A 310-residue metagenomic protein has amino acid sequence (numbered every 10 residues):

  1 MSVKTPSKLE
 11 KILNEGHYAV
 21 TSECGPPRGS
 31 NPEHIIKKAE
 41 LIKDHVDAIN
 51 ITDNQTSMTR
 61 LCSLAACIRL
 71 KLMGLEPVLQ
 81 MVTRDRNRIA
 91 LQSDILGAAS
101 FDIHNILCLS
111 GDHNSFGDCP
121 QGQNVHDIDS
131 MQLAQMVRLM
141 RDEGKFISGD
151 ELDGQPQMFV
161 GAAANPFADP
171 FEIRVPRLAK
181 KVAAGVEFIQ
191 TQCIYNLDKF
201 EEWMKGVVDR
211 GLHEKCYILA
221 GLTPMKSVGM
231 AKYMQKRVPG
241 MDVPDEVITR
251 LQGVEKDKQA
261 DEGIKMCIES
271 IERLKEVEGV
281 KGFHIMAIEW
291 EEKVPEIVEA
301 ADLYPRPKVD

Functional and structural regions predicted by a protein language model:
M1-G25, G29, K37, K145-Q157 (+1 more regions): N-terminal amphipathic alpha-helix/helix-capping segment at the start of soluble metabolic enzymes
V3, S7-E10, N31-E33, S57-R69 (+6 more regions): Active-site-adjacent beta->alpha loops and helix N-cap segments on the catalytic face of soluble alpha/beta enzymes
A19-H34, Q55, P77-I89, M158-I173 (+1 more regions): Active-site mouth loops of central-metabolism enzymes
E23, I49, A98, K181 (+3 more regions): Conserved, mostly hydrophobic/aromatic
G29-I42, C62-S63, I89-I95, P170-K180 (+1 more regions): Short, acidic/polar
I49-T59, M81-V82, C108, E187-N196 (+1 more regions): Catalytic beta/alpha-barrel core
R86-A99, E172-V182, E202-K205, S227-Y233 (+2 more regions): Catalytic cores of alpha/beta
N124-D153, A163-A168, R210-S270, A300-D310: Active-site pocket-lining/capping segments in soluble small-molecule metabolic enzymes
